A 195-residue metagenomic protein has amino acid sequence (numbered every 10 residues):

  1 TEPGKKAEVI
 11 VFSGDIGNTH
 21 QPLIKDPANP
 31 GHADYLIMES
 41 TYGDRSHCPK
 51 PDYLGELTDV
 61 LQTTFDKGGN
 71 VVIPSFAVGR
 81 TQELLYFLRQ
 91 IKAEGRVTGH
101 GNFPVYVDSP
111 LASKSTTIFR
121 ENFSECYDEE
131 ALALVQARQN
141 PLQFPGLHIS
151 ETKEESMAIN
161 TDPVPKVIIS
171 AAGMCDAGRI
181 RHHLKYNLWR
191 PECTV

Functional and structural regions predicted by a protein language model:
T1-E83, R89-H100: His/Asp/Glu-rich metal-coordinating catalytic cores of metallo-dependent phosphodiesterases/hydrolases acting on
V60-V195: Hard-cation-handling environments
